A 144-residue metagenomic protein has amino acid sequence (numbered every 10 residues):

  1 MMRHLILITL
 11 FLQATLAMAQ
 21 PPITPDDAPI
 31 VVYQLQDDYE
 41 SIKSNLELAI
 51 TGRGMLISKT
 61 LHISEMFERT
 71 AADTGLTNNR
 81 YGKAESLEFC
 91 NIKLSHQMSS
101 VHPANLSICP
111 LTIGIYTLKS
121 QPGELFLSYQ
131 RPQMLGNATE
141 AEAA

Functional and structural regions predicted by a protein language model:
M1-L5: Positively charged n-region of N-terminal signal peptides that target proteins for export
I6-L7, A17: Cleavable N-terminal signal peptides
L12-L16: N-terminal signal peptide c-region/cleavage motif recognized by signal peptidases
Q20-L61: Terminal, regulation- and interaction-focused segments at domain boundaries
T51, Y116-G123: A short, structured loop/turn motif at beta-sheet edges
K59-M66, T70-I108: Compact, glycine-rich, soluble single-domain proteins
C90-L94, T112, L118-S120, Q130-P132: Solvent-exposed coil/turn segments that connect beta secondary-structure elements in extracytoplasmic/periplasmic
Y129-A144: C-terminal partner/receptor-binding element of secreted or periplasmic proteins
